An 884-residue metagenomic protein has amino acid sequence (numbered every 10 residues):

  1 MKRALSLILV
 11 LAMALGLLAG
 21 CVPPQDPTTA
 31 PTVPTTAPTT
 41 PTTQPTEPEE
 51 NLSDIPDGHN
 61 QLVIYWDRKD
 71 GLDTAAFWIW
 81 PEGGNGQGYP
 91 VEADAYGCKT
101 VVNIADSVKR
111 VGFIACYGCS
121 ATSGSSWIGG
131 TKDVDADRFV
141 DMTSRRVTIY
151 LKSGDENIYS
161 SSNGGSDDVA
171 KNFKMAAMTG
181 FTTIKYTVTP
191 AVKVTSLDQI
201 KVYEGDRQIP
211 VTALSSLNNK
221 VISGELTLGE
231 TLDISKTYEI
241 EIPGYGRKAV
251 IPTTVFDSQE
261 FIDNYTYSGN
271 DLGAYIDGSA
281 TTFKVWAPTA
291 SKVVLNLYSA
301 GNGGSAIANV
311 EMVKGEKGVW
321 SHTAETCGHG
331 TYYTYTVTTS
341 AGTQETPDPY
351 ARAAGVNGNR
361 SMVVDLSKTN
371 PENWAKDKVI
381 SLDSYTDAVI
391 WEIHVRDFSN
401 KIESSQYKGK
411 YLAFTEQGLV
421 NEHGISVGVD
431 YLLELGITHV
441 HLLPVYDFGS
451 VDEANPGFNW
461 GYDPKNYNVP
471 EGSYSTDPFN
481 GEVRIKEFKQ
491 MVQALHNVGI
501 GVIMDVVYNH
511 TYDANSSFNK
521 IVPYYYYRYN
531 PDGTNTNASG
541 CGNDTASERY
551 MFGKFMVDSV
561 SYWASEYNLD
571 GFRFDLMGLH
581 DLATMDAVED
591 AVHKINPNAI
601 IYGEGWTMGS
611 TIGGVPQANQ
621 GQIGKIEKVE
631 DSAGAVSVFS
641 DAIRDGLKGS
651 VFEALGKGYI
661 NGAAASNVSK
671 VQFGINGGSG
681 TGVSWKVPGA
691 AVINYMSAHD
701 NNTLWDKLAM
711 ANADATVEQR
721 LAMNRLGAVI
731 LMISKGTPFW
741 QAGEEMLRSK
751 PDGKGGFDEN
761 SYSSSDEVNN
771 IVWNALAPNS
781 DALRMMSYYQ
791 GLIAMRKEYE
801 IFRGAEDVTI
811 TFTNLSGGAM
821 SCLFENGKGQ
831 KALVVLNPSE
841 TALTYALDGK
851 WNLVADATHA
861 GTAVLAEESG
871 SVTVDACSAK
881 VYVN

Functional and structural regions predicted by a protein language model:
L17-T36: Sec-dependent signal peptide cleavage junction
E47-D70, D94-G180, K220-T282, G315-E392 (+1 more regions): The feature marks proteins involved in alpha-glucan
G58-L62, A308-K314, G461-D463, N468 (+4 more regions): Active-site-proximal helices and loops of the catalytic beta/alpha 8
K69-T74, V108, T189-L197, W286-K292 (+2 more regions): Short proline/glycine-enriched turn/loop motifs at strand-loop junctions of beta-rich domains
D73-G83, T189-V211, S291-N309: Short, surface-exposed alpha-helix to beta-strand junction/turn motifs within ectodomains of secreted and cell-envelope
H329-T331, L865-N884: C-terminal beta-strand-rich structural cap/linker in extracellular carbohydrate-active enzymes
H394-Y567, M585-N596, I600: Substrate-binding/active-site clefts of carbohydrate-active enzymes
G689-A846: Loop/helix patches that line or flank the sugar-binding groove of alpha-linked glycan CAZymes
